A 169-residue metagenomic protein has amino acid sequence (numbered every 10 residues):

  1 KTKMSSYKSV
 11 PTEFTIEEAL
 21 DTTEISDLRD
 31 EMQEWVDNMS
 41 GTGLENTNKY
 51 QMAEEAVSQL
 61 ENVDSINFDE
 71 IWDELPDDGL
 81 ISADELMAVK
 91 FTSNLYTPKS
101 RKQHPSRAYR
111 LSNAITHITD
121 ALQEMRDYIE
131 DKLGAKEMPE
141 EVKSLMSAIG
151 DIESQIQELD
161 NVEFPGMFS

Functional and structural regions predicted by a protein language model:
T2-E24, E31-S169: Long, low-complexity or tandemly repetitive, helically biased scaffold regions used for multimeric assembly/adhesion
